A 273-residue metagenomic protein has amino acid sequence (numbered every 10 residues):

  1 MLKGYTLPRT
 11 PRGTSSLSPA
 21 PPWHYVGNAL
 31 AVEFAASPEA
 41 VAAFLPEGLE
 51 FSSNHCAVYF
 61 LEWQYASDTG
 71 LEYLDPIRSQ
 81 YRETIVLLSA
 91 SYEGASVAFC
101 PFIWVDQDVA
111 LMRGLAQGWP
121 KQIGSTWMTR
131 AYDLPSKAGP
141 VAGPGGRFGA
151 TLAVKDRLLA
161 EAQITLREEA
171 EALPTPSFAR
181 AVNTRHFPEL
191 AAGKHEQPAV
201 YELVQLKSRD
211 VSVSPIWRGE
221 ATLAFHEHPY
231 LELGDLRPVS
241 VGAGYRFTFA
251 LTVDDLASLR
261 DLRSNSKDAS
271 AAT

Functional and structural regions predicted by a protein language model:
M1-G13, G114-T273: Interaction-surface and assembly-scaffold signal
M1-G70, D235-R237, L256-T273: N-terminal domain-onset segments
P22, R78, V211-V213: Generic marker of residues within folded, mature protein domains
Y25-P140: Structured, non-membrane catalytic/scaffold regions adjacent to prosthetic-group chemistry
